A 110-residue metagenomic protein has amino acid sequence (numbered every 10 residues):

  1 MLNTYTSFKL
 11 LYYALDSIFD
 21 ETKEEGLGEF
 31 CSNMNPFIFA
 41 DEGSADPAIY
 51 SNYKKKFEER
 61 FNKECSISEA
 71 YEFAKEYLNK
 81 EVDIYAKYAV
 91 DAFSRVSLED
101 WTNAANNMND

Functional and structural regions predicted by a protein language model:
M1-N33, A74: Short terminal alpha-helical segments
S7, S32-N35, F39-E42, V90: Extended alpha-helical scaffold/tether regions of large eukaryotic proteins that assemble membrane-trafficking
Y12-D16, D20, F39, K54 (+6 more regions): Amphipathic alpha-helical core segments of compact helical bundles
A14, A45-A48, V96: Alpha-helical structural elements
G26, I49, F61-E64, N79-A89: First exposed extracellular module after export/assembly in secreted or surface-exposed proteins
L27-M34, Y53, F57, A74 (+2 more regions): Generic structural signal of hydrophobic/aromatic residues within well-ordered alpha-helices of folded domains
A40-E69, W101-D110: Short, charged early-sequence alpha-helical segments and their helix-coil boundaries
E72-D110: Amphipathic alpha-helical binding modules
